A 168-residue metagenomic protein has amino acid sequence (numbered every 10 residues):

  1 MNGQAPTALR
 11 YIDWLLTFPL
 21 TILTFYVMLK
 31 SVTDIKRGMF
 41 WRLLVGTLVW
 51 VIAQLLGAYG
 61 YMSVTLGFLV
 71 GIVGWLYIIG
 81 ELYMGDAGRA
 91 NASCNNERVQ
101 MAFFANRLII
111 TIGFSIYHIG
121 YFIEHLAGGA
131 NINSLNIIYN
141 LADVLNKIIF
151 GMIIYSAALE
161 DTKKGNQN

Functional and structural regions predicted by a protein language model:
M1-R10, F18-N168: Polytopic alpha-helical membrane-helix bundles and their juxtamembrane interface segments in multi-pass membrane
